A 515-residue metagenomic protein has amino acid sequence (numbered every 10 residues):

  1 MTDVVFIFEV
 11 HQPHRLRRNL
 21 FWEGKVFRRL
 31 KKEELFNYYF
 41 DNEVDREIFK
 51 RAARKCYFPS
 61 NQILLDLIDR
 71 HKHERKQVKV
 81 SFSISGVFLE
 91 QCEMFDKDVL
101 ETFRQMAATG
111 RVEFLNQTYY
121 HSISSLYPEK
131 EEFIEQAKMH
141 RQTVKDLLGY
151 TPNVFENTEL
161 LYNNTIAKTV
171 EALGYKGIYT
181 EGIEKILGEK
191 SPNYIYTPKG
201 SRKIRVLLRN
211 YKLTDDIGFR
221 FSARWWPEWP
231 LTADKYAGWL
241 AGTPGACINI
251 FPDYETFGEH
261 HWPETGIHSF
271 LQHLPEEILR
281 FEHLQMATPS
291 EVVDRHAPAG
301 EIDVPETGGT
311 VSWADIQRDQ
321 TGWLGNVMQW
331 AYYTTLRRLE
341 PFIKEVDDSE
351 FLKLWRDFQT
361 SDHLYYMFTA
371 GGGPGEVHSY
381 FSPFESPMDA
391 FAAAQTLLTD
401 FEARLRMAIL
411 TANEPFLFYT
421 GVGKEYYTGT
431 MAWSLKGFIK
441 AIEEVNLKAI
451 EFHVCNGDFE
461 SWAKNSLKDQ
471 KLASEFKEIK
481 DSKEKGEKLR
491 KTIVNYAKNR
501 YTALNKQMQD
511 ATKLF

Functional and structural regions predicted by a protein language model:
T2-K55, V87, N193-I204, L208-Y211 (+3 more regions): Active-site and substrate-binding clefts of carbohydrate-active enzymes
D3-F8, P13-P128, E135, N153-E156 (+2 more regions): Short, well-structured secondary-structure segments
N61-L65, L100-R104, I134-V144, A167 (+3 more regions): Generic structural signal for well-ordered alpha-helices, preferentially at hydrophobic/aromatic core positions
I63, M94-A107, L187-K199, L231-W239: Alpha-helical scaffolding within the catalytic cores of extracellular/periplasmic polymer-degrading hydrolases
E132-E159, G238-F251: CE4/NodB-like, metal-dependent polysaccharide N-deacetylase domain that modifies extracellular/periplasmic N-acetylated
E156-L160, T180-G182, L208-R209, F251-D253: Short His-Asn-centered micro-motif
I166-A172: Hydrophobic, small-residue-rich alpha-helical packing segments that form membrane-like cores
L397-F515: Terminal, compositionally biased segments used for targeting/anchoring and flexible tails
